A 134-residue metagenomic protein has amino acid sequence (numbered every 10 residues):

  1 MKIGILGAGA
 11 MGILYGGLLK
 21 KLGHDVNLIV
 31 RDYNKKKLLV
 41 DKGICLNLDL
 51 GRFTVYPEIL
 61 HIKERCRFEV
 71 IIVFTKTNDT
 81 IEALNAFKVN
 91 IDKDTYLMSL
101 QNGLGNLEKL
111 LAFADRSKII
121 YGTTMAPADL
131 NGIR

Functional and structural regions predicted by a protein language model:
M1-L48: NAD(P)+-binding Rossmann beta1-loop-alpha1 motif at the extreme N-terminus of oxidoreductases
F53-Y56, L60-R134: Rossmann-like NAD(P)(H) cofactor-binding subdomain of soluble oxidoreductases
